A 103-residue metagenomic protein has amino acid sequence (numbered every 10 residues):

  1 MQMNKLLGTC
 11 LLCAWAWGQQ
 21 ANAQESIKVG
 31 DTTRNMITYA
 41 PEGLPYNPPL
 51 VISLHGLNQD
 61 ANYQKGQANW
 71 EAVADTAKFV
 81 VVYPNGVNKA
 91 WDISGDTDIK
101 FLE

Functional and structural regions predicted by a protein language model:
M1-Q24: Bacterial Sec-dependent N-terminal signal peptides
Q2, Q20, V29, S53-G56 (+1 more regions): Intrinsically disordered, low-complexity peptide-like regions
L12, R34-N35, I99: Intrinsically disordered, low-complexity, compositionally biased regions/tails
C13, V82, F101-L102: Generic low-polarity alpha-helical segments
W17-L50, N62, T76, V80: A domain-start/cap signature at the N-terminus of enzymes
W17-Q19, A72, I93: Intrinsic disorder/low-complexity segments enriched in polar/charged and small flexible residues
L44-W91: Short substrate-entry loop that stabilizes the transition state in hydrolases
S94-E103: Alpha/beta-hydrolase active-site loop
